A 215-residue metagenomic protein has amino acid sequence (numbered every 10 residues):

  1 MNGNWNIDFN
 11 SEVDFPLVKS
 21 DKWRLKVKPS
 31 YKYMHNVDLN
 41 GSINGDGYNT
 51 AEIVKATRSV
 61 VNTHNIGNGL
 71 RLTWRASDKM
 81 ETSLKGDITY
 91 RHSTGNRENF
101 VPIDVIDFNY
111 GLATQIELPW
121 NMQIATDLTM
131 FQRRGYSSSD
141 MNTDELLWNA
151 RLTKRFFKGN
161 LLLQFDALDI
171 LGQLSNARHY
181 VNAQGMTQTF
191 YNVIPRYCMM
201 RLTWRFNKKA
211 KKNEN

Functional and structural regions predicted by a protein language model:
M1-N215: Exposed, low-structure sequence patches enriched in small/polar residues
